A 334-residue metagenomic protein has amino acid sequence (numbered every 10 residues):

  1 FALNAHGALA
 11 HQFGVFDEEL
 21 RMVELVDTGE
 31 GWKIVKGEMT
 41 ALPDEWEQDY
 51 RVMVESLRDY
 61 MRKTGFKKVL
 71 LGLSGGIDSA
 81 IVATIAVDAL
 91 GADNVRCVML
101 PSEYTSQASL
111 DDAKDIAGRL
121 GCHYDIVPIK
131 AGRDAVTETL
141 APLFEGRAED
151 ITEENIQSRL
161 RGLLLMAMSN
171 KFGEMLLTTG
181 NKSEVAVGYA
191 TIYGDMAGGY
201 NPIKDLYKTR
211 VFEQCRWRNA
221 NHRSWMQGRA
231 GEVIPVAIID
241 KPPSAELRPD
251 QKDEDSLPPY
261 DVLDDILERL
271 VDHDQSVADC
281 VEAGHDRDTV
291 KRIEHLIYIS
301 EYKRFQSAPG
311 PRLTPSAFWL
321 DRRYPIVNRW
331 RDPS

Functional and structural regions predicted by a protein language model:
N4-A8, Q12-F13, E19-L20, V26-S74 (+1 more regions): ATP/NTP-dependent adenylation/nucleotidyl-transfer catalytic domains that generate, transfer, or process NMP-activated
